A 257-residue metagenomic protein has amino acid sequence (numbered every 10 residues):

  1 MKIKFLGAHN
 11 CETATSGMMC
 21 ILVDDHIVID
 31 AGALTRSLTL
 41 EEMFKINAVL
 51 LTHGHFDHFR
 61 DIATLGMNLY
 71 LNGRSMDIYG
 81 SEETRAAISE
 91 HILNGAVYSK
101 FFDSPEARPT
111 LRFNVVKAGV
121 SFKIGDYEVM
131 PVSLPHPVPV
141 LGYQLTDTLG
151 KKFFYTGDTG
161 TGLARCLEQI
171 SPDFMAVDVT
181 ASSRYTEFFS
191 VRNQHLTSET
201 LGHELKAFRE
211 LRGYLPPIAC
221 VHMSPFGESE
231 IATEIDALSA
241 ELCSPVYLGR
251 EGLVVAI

Functional and structural regions predicted by a protein language model:
M1-F44, L141-G157: Conserved beta-strand hairpin/beta-sheet module of binuclear metal-dependent hydrolase folds, prominently
I3, I21, I29-D30, H53 (+6 more regions): Divalent metal-coordination and catalytic microenvironments
I29-G32, N47-D57, Y79-S81, F154-G157 (+3 more regions): Active-site neighborhood of phospho(di)ester-bond hydrolases with catalytic His/Asp-centered motifs
T35-G80: Active-site metal-binding motif and surrounding structural segment of the metallo-beta-lactamase
L38-M43, F122-G125, R165-E168: Short amphipathic alpha-helix with an adjacent loop that forms part of the alpha/beta core around
N68-R74, A96-S104, K206-P216: Alpha-helix termini
E83-V140, T148, C243-V255: Metallo-beta-lactamase
T161-G252: Cap/insert and terminal regions of metallo-dependent hydrolase folds
